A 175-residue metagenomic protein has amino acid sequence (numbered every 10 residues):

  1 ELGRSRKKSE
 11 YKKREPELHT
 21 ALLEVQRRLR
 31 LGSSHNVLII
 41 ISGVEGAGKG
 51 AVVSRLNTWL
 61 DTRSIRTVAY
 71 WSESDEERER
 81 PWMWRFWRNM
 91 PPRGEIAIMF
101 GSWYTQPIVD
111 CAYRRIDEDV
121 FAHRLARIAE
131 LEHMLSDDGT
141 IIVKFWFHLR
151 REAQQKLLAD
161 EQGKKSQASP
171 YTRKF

Functional and structural regions predicted by a protein language model:
E1-F175: Glycine-rich phosphate-binding loop of ATP-dependent small-molecule kinases
